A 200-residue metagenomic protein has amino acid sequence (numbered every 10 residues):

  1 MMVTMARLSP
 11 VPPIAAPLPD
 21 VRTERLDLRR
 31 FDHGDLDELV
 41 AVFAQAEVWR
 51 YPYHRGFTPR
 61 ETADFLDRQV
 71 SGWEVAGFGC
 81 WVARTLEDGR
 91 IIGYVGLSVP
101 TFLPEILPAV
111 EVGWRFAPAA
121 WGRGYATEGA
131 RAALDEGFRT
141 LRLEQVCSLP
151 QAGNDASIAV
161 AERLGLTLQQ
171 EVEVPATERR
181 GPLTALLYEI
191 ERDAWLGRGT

Functional and structural regions predicted by a protein language model:
M1-Y51, C80-T200: Acyl-donor (CoA/ACP) binding surface of acyl/acetyltransferases
E47-Q69, G79-W81: Conserved GNAT-fold acetyl-CoA-binding loop/helix
G72-A76: Short loop/turn motifs at secondary-structure junctions and domain boundaries
